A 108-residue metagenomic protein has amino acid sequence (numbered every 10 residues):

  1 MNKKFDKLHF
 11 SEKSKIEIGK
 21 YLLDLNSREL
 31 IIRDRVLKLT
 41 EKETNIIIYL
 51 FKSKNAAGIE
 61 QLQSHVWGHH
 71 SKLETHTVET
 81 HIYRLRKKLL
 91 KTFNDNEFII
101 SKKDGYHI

Functional and structural regions predicted by a protein language model:
M1-I18: Basic, amphipathic DNA-recognition helix from helix-turn-helix-like DNA-binding domains
M1-N2, R28, W67: Generic N-terminal leader/processing signal
E17-T44, H107-I108: A structural micro-motif at secondary-structure boundaries
D34-L39, T44-T80, L89-T92, K103: Positively charged, aromatic-enriched patches within helix-turn-helix-type DNA-binding elements, predominantly
L85: Signature for phosphate-centric chemistry
N94-I108: A short linear beta-strand->loop->alpha-helix hinge motif most characteristic of winged-helix/helix-turn-helix
